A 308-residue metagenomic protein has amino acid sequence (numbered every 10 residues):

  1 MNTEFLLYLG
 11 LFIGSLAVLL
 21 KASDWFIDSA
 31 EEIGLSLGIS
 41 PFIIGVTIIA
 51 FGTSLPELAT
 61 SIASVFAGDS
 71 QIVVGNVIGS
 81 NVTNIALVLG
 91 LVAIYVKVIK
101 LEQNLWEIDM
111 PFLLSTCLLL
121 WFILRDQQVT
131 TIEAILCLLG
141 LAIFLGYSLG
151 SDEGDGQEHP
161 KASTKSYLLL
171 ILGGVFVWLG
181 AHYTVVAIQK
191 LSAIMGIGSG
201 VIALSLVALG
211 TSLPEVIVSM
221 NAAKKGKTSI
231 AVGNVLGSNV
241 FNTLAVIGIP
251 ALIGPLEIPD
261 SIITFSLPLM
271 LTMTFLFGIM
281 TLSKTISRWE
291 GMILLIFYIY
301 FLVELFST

Functional and structural regions predicted by a protein language model:
M1-T308: Hydrophobic alpha-helical segments, chiefly the membrane-spanning helices and signal/signal-anchor peptides
